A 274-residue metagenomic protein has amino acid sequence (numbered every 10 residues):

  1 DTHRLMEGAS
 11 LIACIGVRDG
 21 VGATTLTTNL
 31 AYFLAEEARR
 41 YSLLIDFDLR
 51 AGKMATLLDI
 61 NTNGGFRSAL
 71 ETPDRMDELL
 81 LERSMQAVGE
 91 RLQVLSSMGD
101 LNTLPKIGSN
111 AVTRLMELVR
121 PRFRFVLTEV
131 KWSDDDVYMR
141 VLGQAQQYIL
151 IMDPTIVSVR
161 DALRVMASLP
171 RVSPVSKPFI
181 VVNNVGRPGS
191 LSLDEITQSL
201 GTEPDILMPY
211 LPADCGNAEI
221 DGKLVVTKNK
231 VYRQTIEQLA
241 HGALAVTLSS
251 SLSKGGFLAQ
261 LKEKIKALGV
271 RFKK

Functional and structural regions predicted by a protein language model:
D1-L11, P170-R171, K177-P178, V182 (+1 more regions): Acidic-aromatic/histidine active-site loop/patch
H3-I45: Walker A (P-loop) phosphate-binding motif
V17, D153-P154, P178-S190, L207-A213: G-domain G4 guanine-recognition motif of GTPases
E37-V94: Phosphate-binding loop that captures ATP/GTP phosphates
R75-D134, M139: Cytosolic-facing regulatory segments adjacent to core modules
Q146-L163: Conserved Switch II/interswitch segment of TRAFAC-class P-loop GTPases
A162-P174: Conserved C-terminal guanine-recognition region of P-loop GTPase G domains, centered on the G4
N184, T197-V225, I236: Beta-strand-loop-alpha "switch" segments that mediate conformational coupling across diverse proteins
